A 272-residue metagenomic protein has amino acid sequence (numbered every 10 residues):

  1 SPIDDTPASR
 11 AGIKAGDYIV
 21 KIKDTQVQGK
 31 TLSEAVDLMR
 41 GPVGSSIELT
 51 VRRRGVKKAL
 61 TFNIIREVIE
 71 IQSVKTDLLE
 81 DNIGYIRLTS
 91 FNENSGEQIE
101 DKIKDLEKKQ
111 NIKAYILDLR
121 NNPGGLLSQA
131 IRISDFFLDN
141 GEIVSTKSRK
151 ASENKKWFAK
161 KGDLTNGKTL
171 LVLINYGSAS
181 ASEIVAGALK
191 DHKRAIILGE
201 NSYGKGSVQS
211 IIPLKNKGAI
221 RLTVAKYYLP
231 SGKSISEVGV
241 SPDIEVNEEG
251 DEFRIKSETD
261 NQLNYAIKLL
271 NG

Functional and structural regions predicted by a protein language model:
S1-A15, V20-I212: Cleft-lining beta-strand/loop regions that shape enzyme active-site pockets
A188, K233-S234: A conserved SF2-helicase RecA2
N216, R221-A225: Short acidic, Pro/Gly- and aromatic-enriched capping/linker segments at domain boundaries
L229: Short, acidic, Ser/Thr-enriched surface-loop or helix-capping motifs
S234-G272: Conserved functional hotspot residues or short segments at active or partner-binding sites across diverse domains
